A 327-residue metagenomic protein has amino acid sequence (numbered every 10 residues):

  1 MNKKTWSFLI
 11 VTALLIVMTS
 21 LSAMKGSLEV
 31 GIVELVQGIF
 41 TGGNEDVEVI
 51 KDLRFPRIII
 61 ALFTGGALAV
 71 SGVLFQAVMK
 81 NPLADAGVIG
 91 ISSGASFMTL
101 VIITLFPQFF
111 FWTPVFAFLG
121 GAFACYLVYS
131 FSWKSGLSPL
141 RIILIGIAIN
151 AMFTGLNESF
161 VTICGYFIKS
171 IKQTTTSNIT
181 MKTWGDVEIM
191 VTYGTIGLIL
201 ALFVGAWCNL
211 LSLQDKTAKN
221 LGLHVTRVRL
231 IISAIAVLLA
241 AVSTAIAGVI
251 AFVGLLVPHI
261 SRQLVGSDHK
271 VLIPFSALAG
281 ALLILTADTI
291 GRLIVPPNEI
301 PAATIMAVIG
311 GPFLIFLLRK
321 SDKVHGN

Functional and structural regions predicted by a protein language model:
M1-N327: Alpha-helical transmembrane segments in inner-membrane proteins
